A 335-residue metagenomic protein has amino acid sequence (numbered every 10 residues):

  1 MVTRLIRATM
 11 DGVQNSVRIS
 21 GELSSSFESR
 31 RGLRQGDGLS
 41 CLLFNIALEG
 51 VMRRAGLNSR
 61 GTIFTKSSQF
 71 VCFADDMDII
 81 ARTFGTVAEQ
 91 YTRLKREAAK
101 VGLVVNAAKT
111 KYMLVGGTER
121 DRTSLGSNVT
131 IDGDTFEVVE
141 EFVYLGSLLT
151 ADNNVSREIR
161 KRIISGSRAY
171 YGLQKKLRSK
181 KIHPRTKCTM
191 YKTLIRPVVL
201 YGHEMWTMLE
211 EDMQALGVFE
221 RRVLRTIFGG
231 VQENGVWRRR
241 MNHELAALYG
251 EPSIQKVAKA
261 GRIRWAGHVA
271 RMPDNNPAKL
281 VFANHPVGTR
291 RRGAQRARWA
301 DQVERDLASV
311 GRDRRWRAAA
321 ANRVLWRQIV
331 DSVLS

Functional and structural regions predicted by a protein language model:
T3, N15-S335: Short linear motifs embedded in intrinsically disordered, charge-biased segments
T3-M10: Short, well-structured alpha-helical segments
